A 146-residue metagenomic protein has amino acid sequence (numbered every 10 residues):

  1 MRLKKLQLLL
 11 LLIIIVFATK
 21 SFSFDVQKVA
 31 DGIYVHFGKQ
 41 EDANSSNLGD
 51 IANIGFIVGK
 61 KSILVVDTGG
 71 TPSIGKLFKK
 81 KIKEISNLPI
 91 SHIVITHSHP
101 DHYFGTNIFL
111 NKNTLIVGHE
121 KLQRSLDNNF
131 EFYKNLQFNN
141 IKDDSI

Functional and structural regions predicted by a protein language model:
M1-L9: Bacterial N-terminal signal peptides that target proteins for export
L9-F17: Bacterial N-terminal signal peptides
A18-S23: Boundary at the C-terminal end of the N-terminal hydrophobic targeting segment
K28-K81: Conserved beta-strand hairpin/beta-sheet module of binuclear metal-dependent hydrolase folds, prominently
G75, K80-I146: Active-site HxH/HxHxD metal-binding segment of metal-dependent hydrolases
